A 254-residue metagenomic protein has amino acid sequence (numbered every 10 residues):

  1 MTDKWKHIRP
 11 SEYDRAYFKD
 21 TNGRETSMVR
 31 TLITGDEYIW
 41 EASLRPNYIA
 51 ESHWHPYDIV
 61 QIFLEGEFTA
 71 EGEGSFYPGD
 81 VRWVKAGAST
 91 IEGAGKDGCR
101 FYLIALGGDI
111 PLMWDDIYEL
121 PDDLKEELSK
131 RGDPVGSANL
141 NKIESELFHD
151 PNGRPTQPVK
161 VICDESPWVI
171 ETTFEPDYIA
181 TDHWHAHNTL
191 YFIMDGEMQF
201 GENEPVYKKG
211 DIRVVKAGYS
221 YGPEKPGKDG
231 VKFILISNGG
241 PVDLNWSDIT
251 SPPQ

Functional and structural regions predicted by a protein language model:
M1-D36, M113-S166, P252-Q254: A short, N-terminal "cap"/entry segment at the start of jelly-roll beta-barrel domains of the cupin/DSBH fold
R24-S27, I33-W54, G74-S75, A86-S89 (+5 more regions): Conserved short histidine dyad/triad with adjacent acidic residue
W54-D80, W184-K209, Y219: A short beta-strand-loop-beta hairpin characteristic of the jelly-roll/cupin
S75-F76, A86-D115, V206, A217-L244: Ligand-binding loop in jelly-roll beta-barrel domains
